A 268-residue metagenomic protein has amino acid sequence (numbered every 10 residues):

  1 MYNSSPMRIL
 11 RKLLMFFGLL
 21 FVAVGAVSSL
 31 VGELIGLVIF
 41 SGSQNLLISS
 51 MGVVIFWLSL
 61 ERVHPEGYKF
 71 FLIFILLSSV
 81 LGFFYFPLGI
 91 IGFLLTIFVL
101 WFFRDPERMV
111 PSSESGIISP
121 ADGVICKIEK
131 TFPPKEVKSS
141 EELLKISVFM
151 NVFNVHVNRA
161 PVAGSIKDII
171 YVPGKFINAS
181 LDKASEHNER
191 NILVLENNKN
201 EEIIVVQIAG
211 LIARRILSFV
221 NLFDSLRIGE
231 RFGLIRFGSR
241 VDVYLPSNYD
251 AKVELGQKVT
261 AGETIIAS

Functional and structural regions predicted by a protein language model:
Y2-S268: Contiguous, well-folded functional domains in the mature portion of proteins
